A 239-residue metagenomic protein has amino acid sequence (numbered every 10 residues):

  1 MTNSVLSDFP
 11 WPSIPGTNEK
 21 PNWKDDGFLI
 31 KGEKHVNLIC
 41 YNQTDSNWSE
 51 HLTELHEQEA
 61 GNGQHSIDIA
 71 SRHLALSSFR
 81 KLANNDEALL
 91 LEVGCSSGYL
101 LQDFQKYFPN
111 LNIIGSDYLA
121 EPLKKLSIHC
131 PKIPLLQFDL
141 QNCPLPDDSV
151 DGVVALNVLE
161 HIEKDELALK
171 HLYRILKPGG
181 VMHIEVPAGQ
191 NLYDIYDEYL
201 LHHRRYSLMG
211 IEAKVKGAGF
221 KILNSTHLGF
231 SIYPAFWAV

Functional and structural regions predicted by a protein language model:
M1-P146, G152-L156, L167-L169: Conserved N-terminal segment of class I S-adenosyl-L-methionine
P122, Q190-L192, S231-I232: Feature marks short, surface-exposed loop/turn motifs that line or immediately flank catalytic pockets and channel
N157-H161: A short His-aromatic
I162-E166, V186: A structural helix-start
E166-V181: A short glycine-rich, Lys/Arg-flanked "PGG" loop and its adjoining helix->strand segment in the class I
M182-R204, L208-A213: Short, glycine-/aromatic-enriched active-site segment of Class I SAM-dependent methyltransferases
E212-T226: A SAM-dependent methyltransferase catalytic signature shared across enzymes that methylate proteins
N224-V239: Conserved catalytic loop of SAM-dependent methyltransferase domains
